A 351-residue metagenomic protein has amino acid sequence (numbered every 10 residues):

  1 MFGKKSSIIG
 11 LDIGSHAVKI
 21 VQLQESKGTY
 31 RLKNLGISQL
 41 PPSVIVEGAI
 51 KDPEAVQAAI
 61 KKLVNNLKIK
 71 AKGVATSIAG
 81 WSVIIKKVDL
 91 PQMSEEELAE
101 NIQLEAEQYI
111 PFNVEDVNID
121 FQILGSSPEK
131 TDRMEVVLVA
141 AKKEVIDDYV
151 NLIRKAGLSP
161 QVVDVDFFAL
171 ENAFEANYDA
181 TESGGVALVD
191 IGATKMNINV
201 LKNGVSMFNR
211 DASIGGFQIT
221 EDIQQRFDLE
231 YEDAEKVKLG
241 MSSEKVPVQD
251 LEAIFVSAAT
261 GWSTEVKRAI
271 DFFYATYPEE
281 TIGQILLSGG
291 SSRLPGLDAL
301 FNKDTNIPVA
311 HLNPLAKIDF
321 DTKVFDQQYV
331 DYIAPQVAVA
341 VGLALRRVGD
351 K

Functional and structural regions predicted by a protein language model:
M1-E105, D147-Y149, K155-S159: Non-catalytic, solvent-exposed interaction/assembly segments
M1-Q39, G73-S77, E175-F208, G215-Q218 (+1 more regions): Gly/Thr-rich phosphate-binding beta-strand-loop-beta motif of the actin/hexokinase/Hsp70
I45, K143-N172, Y178-A180, V205-K245: Glycine-rich phosphate-binding loop plus the immediately following alpha-helix
I60-G73, A156, L229, K267-Q284: Phosphate/pyrophosphate-binding loops at sites that engage ATP/ADP/AMP, CoA/4′-phosphopantetheine, polyphosphate
S77-N177, Q284, P314-D321, Q336-V339 (+1 more regions): Active-site neighborhood for divalent-cation/phosphate handling
R226, K236-Q284, S291, V339: Adenine-nucleotide phosphate-binding core of ATP-dependent small-molecule kinases
A258, E280-A316: Glycine-rich phosphate-binding loops at beta-strand->alpha-helix junctions
A299-A340: Conserved phosphate-binding/catalytic loops in two-lobed NTP-binding clefts
